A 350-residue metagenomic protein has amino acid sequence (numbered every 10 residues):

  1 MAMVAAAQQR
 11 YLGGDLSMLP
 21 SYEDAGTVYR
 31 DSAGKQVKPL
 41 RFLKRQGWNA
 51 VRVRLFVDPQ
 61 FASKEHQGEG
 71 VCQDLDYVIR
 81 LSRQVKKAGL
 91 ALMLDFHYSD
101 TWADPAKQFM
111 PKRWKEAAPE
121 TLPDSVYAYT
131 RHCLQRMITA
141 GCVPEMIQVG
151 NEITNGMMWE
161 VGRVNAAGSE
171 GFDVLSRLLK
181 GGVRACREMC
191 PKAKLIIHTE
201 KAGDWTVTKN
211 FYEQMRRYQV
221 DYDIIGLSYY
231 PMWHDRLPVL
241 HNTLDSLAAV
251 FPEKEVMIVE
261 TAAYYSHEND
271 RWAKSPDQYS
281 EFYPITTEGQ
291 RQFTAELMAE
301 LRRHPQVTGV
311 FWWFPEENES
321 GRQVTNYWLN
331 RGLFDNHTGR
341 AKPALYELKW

Functional and structural regions predicted by a protein language model:
M1-Q8: Bacterial Sec-dependent N-terminal signal peptides
Q8-F42: Boundary/entry segment of secreted carbohydrate-active catalytic domains
L12-L16, V51-V53, L92-F96, E145-V149 (+4 more regions): Hydrophobic faces of well-ordered beta-strands that scaffold small-molecule active sites in alpha/beta enzyme cores
Y22-E23, T27-G34, P59-A62, G68-D76 (+4 more regions): Acidic-and-aromatic substrate-binding clefts and catalytic sites of carbohydrate-active enzymes
D24-A25, V164, N242, S246-E253 (+1 more regions): Aromatic-rich peripheral "rim/lid" segments of glycoside hydrolase catalytic domains that contact and position glycan
A33, V37-L40, D173, R184 (+4 more regions): Glycoside hydrolase catalytic-domain groove-lining segments
F42-K194, H198-A202: Substrate-binding cleft and catalytic face of glycoside hydrolase catalytic domains, especially the flexible beta-alpha
E116, E120, Y127, Q135-E145 (+3 more regions): Structural recognition of alpha->loop->beta junctions
